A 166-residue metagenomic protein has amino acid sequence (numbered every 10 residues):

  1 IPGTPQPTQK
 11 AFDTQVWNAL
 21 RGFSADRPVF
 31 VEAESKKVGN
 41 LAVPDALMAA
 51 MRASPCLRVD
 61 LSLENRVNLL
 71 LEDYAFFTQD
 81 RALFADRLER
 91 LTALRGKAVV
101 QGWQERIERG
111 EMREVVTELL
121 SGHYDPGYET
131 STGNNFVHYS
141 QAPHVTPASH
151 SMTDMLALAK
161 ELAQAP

Functional and structural regions predicted by a protein language model:
I1-A49: Conserved nucleotide-sensing/catalytic segment adjacent to the nucleotide-binding pocket in NTP-handling enzymes
A49-P166: Conserved NTP phosphate-binding and transfer environment spanning the P-loop NTPase/kinase superfamily
